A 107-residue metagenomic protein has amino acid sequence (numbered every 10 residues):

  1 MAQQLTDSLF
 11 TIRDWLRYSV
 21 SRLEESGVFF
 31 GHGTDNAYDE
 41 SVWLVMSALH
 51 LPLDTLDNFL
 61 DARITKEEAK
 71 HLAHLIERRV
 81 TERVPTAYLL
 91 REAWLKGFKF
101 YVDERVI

Functional and structural regions predicted by a protein language model:
M1-L51: Non-catalytic accessory regions of SAM-dependent methyltransferases
A2, D39, W43-I107: Conserved AdoMet
